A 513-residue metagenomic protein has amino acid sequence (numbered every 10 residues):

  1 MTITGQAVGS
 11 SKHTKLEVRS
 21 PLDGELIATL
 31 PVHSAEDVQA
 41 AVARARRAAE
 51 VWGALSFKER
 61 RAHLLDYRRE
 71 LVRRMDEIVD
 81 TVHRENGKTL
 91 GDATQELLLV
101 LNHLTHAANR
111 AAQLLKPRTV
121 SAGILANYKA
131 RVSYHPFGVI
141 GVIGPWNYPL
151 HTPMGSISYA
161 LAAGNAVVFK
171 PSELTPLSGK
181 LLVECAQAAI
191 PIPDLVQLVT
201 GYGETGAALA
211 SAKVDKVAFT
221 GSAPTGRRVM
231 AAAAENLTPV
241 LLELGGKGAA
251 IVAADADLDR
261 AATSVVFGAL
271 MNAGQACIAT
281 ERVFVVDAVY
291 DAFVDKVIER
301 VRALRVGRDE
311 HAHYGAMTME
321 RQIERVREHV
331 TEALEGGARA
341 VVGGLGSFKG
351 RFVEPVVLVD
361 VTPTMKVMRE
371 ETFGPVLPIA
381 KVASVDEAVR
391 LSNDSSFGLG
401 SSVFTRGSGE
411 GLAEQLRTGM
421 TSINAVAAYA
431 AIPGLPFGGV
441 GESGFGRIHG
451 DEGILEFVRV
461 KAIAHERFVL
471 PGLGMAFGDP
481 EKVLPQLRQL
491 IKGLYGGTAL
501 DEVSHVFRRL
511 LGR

Functional and structural regions predicted by a protein language model:
M1-K129, F507-R513: N-terminal Rossmann-like NAD(P)+-binding subdomain of aldehyde/semialdehyde dehydrogenases
H13-L16, T280, L399: Short loop/turn microsegments at loop-to-beta-strand junctions
D23-T29, L345, F352-R513: Conserved C-terminal structural/oligomerization subdomain of aldehyde/semialdehyde dehydrogenase
G24, R60, V82, L104 (+9 more regions): Residue-level signal for inorganic ion chemistry
L26-H33, A48-A54, V142, I251-V252 (+5 more regions): Short, well-ordered beta-strand elements within core beta-sheets of diverse protein domains
A49, G53, R68-L71, M75 (+18 more regions): Structural signal for hydrophobic packing residues in well-ordered secondary-structure cores of soluble enzyme domains
V120-R260, V382, V503, F507: Rossmann-like NAD(P) dinucleotide-binding subdomain of oxidoreductase/dehydrogenase enzymes
P224-T362, D386, I423, T498-G512: ALDH superfamily catalytic-core signature
